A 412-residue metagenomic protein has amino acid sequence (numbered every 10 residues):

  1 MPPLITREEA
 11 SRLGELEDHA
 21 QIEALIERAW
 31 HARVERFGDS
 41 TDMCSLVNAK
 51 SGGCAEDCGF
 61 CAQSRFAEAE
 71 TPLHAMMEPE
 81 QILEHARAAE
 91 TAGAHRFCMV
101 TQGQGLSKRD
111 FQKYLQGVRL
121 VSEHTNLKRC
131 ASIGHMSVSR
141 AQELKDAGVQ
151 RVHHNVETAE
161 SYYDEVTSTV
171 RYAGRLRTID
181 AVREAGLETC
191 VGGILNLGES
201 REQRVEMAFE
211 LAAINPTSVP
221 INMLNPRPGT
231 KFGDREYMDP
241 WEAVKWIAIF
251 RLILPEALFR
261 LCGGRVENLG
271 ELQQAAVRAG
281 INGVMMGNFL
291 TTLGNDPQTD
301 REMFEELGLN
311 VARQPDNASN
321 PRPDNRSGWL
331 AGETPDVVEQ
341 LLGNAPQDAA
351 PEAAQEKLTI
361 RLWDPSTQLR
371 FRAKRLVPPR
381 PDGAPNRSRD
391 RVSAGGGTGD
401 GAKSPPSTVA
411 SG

Functional and structural regions predicted by a protein language model:
M1-E23, E27, A212-G412: Auxiliary Fe-S-binding modules of radical SAM enzymes
T6-E9, R65-G192, N196-I214: Conserved Radical SAM active-site core
L13-G14, L46-K50, G103-Q104, I133 (+3 more regions): Conserved short loop/turn motifs at secondary-structure junctions
D18, W30-G38, G59, Q63 (+10 more regions): Generic secondary-structure signature for well-ordered alpha-helical cores
D18-A20, V47-D57, L106, G280-N282: Short, charged helix-to-loop "capping" segments that act as catalytic/coupling loops
H31, E35, D42-Q81: Canonical Radical SAM [4Fe-4S] cluster-binding loop centered on the CxxxCxxC motif and its immediate flanking residues
T41-S45, F97, R129-A131, V152-H154 (+4 more regions): Hydrophobic faces of well-ordered beta-strands that scaffold small-molecule active sites in alpha/beta enzyme cores
